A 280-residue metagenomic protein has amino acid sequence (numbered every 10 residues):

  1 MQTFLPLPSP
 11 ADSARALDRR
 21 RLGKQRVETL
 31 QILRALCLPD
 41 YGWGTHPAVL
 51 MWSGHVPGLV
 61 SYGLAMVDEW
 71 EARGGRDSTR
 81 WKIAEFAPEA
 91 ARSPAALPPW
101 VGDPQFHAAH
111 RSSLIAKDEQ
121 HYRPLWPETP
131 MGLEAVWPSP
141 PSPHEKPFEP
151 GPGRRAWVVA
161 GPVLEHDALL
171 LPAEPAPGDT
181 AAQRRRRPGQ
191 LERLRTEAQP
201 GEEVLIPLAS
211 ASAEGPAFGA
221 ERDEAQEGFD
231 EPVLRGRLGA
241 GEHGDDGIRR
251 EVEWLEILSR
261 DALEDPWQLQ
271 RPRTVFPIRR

Functional and structural regions predicted by a protein language model:
M1-P150: Expand to "…catalyze enediolate/carbanion chemistry for C-C bond making/breaking, isomerization, decarboxylation
T45, A160, P207-L208: Short His-Asn-centered micro-motif
P47-H55, P188-R195, G201-L205: Short secondary-structure capping micro-motifs at structural edges
A48, A209-A211, G241: An acidic- and aromatic-residue-enriched active-site/binding cleft used to recognize and process polar
F148-P200: Compositionally biased, charged N-terminal/linker segments
E149-V163, G239, H243-R280: Contiguous surface segments at macromolecular interaction interfaces
R193-R222: Short coil-to-beta transition motif at edge beta-strands of beta-rich domains
A213-E227, E231-E242: Short beta-strand-centered aromatic/proline hotspots
